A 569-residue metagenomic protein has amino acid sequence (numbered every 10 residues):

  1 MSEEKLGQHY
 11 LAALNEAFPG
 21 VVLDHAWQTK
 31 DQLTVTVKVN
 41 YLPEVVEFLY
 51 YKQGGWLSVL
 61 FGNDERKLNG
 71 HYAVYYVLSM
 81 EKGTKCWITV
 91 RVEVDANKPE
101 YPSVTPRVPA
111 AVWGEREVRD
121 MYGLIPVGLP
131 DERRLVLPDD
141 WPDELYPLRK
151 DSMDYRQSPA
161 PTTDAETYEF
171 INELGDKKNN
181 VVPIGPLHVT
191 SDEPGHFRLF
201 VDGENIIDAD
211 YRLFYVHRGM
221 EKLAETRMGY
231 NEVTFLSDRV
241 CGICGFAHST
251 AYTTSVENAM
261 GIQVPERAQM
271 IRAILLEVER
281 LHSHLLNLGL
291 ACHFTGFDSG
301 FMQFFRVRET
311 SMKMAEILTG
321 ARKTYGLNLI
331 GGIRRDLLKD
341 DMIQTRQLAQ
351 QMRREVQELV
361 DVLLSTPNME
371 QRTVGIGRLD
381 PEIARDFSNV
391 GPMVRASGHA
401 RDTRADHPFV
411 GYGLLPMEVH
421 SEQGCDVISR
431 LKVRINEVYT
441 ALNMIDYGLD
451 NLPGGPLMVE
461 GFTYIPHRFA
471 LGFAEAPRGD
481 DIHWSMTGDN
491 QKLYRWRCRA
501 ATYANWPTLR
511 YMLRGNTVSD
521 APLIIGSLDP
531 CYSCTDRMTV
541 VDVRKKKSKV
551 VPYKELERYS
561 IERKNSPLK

Functional and structural regions predicted by a protein language model:
M1-D208, S283, S365, M369-Q371 (+4 more regions): Terminal low-complexity/charged segments
L42, L135-E144, D151-K569: Metal/cofactor-centered catalytic core regions of large enzymes
